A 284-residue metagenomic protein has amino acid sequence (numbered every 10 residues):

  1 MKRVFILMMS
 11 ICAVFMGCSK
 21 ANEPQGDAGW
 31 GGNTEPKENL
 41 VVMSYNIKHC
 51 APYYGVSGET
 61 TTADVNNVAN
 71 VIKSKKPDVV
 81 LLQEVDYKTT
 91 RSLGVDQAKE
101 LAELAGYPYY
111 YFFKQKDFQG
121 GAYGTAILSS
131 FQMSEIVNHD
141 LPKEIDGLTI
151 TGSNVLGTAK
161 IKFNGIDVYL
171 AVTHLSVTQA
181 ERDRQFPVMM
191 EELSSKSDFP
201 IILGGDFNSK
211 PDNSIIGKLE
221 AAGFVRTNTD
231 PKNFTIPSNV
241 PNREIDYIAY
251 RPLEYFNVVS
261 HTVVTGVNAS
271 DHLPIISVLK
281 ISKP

Functional and structural regions predicted by a protein language model:
M1-V4, S19-K20: Positively charged n-region of N-terminal signal peptides that target proteins for export
V4-A13: Sec-dependent N-terminal signal peptides
F15-L104, D117-Q119, P187, I281-P284: N-terminal, active-site-proximal structural segment of metallo-dependent hydrolase catalytic domains
E23-G29, Q179-A180, E191-I201, F207-P284: Metal-dependent phosphoester-hydrolase catalytic domains
P24-T34, V85-D167, Y255, T262-V264: Structured beta-strand-rich core segments of catalytic domains in phosphoester-bond hydrolases
V41-I47, V68-G94, L128, A159 (+6 more regions): Active-site beta-strand/loop signature of hydrolases that rely on acidic residues for catalysis
A51-S57, L141-G147, V172-T178: Surface-exposed cleft-lining segments at the edges of enzyme active sites
T61-V68, F112-K114, P231-S238: N-terminal post-signal-peptidase region of extra-cytosolic proteins
